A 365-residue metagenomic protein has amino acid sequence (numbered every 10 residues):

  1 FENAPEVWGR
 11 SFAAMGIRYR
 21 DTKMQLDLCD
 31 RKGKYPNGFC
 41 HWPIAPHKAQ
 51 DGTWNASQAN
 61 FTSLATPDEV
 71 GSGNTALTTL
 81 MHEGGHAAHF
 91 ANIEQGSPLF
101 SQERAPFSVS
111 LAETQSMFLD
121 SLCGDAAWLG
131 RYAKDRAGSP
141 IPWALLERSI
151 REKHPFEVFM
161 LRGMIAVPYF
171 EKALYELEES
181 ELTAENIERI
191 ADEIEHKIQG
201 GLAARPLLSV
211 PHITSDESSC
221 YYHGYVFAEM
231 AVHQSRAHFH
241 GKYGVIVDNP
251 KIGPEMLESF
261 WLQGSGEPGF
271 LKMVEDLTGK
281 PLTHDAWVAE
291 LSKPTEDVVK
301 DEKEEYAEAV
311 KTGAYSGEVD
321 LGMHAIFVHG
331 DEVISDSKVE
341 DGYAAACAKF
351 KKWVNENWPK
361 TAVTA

Functional and structural regions predicted by a protein language model:
F1-A65, V70-G71, E308-T361: Contiguous, non-catalytic segments that form substrate-binding/exosite surfaces or channel walls
A13-R20, T53-W54, D68-G71, A87-F100 (+4 more regions): Secondary-structure transition/capping motifs at alpha-helix termini and the adjoining loop/turn into the next element
T22-M24, P98, D285: Residue-level detector of family-conserved "landmark" positions at structurally sensitive sites
W54-Q58, L111-T114, I165: Short, solvent-exposed loop/turn segments at the edges of secondary structure
L64, V70-L80, A87-F118: Post-HEXXH active-site segment of zinc metalloproteases
L80, A88-H89, R104, V109 (+2 more regions): C-terminal, non-catalytic "cap/extension" segments appended to globular domains
